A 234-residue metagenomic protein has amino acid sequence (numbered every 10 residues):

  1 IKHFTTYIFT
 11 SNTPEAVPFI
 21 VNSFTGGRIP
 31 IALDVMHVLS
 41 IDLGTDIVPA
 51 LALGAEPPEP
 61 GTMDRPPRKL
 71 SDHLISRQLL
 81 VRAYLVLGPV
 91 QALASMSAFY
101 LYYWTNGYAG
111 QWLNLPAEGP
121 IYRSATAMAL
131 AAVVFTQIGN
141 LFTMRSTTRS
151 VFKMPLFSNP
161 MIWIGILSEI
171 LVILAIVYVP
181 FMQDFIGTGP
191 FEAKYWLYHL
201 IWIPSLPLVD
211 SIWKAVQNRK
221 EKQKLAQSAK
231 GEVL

Functional and structural regions predicted by a protein language model:
I1-R149: Membrane-embedded transport module
G54, Y103-W104, A127-L234: C-terminal transmembrane module of polytopic membrane proteins
